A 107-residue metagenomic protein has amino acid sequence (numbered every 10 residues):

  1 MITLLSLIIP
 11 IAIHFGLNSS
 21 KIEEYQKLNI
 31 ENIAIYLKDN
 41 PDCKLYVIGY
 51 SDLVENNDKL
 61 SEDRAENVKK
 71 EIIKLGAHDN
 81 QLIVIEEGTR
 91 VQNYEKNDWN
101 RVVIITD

Functional and structural regions predicted by a protein language model:
M1-T3: Pro/Ala/Gly-rich low-complexity, hydrophilic intrinsically disordered segments
L5-Y36, S51-E55: Short, solvent-exposed beta-strand/turn patches at coil↔beta or beta↔helix junctions that act as interaction loops
S19, E23-E24, E31-I33, L37-D39 (+3 more regions): Periplasmic OmpA/Pal-like peptidoglycan-binding modules at the C-termini of bacterial envelope proteins
P41-L53: Short glycine-rich, basic-tinged beta-strand/loop micro-motifs
V47-Y50, S61, V68: Solvent-exposed beta-strand motifs enriched in subsets of small alpha/beta binding domains, especially certain
Y50-V54, E87-R90: Short active-site-proximal "capping" loops at secondary-structure junctions
N56-L60: Short, solvent-exposed loop/turn segments at secondary-structure boundaries
